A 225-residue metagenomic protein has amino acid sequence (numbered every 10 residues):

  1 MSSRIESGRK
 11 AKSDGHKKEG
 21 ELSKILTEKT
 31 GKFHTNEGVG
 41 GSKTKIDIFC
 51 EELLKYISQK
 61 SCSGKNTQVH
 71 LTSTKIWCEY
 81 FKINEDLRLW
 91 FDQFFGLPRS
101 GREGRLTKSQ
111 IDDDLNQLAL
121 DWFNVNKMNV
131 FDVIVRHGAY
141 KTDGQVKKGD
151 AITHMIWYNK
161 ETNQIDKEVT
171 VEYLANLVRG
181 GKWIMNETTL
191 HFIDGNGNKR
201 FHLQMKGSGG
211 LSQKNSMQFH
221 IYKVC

Functional and structural regions predicted by a protein language model:
M1-K45, F49-E52, Q59-C225: Nucleic-acid endonuclease domains
